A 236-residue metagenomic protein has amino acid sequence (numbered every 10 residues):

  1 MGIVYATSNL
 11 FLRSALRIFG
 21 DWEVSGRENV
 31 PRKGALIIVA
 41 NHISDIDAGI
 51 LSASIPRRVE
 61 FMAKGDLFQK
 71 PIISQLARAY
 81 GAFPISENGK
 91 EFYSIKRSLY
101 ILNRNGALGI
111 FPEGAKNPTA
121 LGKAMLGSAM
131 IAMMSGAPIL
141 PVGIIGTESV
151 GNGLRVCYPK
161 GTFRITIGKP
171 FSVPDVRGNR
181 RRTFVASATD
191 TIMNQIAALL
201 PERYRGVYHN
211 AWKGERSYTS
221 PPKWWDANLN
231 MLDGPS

Functional and structural regions predicted by a protein language model:
I3-T7, Y93-S236: Non-catalytic C-terminal accessory region of glycerolipid acyltransferases and related lyso-lipid remodeling enzymes
A6-N9, R17, V30-G89, R97: Catalytic core of membrane glycerolipid acyltransferases/transacylases, capturing the structured, soluble-facing
L12, S86, G114: Short, basic/aromatic beta-hairpin or loop at an interaction surface
R17-V24, E148-S149: Short gly/ser/thr-rich secondary-structure transition/capping motifs
G20, N88-E91, L121: A conditional alpha-helix N-cap/helix-loop micro-motif detector
D21, A35, T162-R164: A residue-level signal for beta-strand positions that form part of recognition/binding surfaces within mature
W22-V24, A82, I165: Generic structural signal for residues in well-ordered beta-strands
R27: A short, basic/flexible loop-to-alpha-helix module at the beginning of a structural domain
